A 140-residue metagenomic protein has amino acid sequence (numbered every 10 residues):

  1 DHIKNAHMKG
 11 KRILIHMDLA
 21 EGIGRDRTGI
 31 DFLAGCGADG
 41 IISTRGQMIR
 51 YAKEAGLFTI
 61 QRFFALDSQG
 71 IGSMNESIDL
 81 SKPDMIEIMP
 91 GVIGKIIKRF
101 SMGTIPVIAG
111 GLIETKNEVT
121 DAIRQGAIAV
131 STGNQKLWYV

Functional and structural regions predicted by a protein language model:
D1, L14-E21, C36-I49, I60-S68 (+1 more regions): Catalytic beta/alpha-barrel core
I3, I30, I49, M74-N75 (+2 more regions): Generic hydrophobic/aromatic pocket-lining and core-packing "Φ" positions
A6, L33, A52, S77-I78 (+2 more regions): Generic structural signal for hydrophobic
A6-D18, G37, A55-F64, S101-G110: Short beta-strand/loop segments at the ligand-binding rim of alpha/beta enzyme cores
L19-G24, A65-Q69, G94-K95, T115-K116 (+1 more regions): Short, small-residue-enriched loops and turns at beta-alpha junctions that line or gate enzyme active sites
C36, A55, L80-S81, Q125: Structural motif
Q47-M48, P90-I96, G111-V140: Glycine-rich phosphate-binding active-site loops on the catalytic face of alpha/beta enzymes
S73-S101: Strongly charged, low-complexity linkers/loops
